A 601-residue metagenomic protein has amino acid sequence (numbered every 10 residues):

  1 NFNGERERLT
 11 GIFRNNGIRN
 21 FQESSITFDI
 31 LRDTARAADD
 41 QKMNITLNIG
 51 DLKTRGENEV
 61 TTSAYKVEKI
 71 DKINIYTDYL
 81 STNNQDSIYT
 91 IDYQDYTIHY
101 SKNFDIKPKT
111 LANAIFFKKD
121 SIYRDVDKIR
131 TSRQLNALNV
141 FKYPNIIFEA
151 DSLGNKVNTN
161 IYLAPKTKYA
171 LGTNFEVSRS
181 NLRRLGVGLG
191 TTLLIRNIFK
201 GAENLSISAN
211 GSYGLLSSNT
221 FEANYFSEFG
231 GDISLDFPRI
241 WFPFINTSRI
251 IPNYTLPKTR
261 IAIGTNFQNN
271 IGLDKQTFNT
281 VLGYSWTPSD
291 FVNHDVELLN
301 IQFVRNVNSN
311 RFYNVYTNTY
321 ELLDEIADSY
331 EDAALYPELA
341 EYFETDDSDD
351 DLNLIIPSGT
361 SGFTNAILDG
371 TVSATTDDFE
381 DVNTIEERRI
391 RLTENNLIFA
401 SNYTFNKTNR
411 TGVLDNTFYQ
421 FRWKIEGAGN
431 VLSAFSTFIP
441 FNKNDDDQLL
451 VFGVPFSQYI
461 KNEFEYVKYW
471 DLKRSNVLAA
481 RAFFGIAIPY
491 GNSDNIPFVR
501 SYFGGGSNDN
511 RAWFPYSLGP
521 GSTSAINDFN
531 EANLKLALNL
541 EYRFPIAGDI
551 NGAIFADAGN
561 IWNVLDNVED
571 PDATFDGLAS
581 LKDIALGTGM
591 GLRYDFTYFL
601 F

Functional and structural regions predicted by a protein language model:
N1-R179, T192, N210-G211, L215 (+3 more regions): Periplasmic polypeptide-binding modules associated with outer-membrane biogenesis and secretion
E5, R183-L189, A223-G231, D274-T280 (+6 more regions): Residues that define the transmembrane beta-barrel architecture of outer-membrane proteins
Y96, S178-L182, E297-V304, S309-F544 (+3 more regions): C-terminal outer-membrane beta-barrel translocator/porin domains of Gram-negative envelope proteins and their
V157, T167-L171, L185-V187, G201-L205 (+9 more regions): Outer-envelope beta-barrel architecture signal
P165-T167, N197-F199, R239-W241, W286-P288 (+5 more regions): Outer-membrane beta-barrel strand-turn architecture
G172-S178, L185-F242, A262: Predominantly transmembrane beta-strands of Gram-negative outer membrane beta-barrel pores used for transport
L189-I195, G231-F237, I263-T265, T280-Y284 (+7 more regions): Residues on the lipid-exposed face of transmembrane beta-strands in outer-membrane beta-barrel proteins
G504-S507, A512, V568-F601: C-terminal beta-signal and terminal closure region of outer-membrane beta-barrel proteins
